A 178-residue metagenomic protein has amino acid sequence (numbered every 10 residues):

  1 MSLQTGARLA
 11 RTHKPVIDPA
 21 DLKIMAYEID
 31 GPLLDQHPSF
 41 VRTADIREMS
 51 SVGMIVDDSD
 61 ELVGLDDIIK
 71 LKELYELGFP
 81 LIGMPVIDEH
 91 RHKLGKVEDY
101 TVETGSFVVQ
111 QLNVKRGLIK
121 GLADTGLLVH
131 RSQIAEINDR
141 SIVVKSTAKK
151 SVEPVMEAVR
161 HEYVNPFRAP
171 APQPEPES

Functional and structural regions predicted by a protein language model:
M1-S178: Peripheral interaction segments used for macromolecular assembly
